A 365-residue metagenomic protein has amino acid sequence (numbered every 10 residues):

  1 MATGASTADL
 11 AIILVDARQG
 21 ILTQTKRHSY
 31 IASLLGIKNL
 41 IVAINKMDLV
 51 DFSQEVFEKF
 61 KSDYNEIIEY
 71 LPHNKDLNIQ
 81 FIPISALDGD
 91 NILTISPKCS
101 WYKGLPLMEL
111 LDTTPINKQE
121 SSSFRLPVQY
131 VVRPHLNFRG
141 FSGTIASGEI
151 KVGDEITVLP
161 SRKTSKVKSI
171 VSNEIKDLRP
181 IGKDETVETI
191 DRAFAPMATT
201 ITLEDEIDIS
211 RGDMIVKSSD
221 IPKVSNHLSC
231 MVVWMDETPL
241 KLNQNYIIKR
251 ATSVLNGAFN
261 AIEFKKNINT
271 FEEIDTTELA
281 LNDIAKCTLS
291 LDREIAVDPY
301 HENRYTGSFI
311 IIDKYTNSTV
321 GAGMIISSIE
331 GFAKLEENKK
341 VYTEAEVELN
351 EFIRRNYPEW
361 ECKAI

Functional and structural regions predicted by a protein language model:
M1, I12, A32, Y64 (+6 more regions): Residue-level signature of catalytic and energy-coupling elements of molecular machines, predominantly ATP/GTP-dependent
T3, S142, A364-I365: Flexible phosphate-sensing "switch/lid" loops adjacent to ATP/NTP-binding sites across phosphate-transfer
A5-S29, L34-E58: Conserved Switch II/interswitch segment of TRAFAC-class P-loop GTPases
T7, I13-V15, I41, L49 (+5 more regions): Helix-rich terminal scaffold detector
L14, Q129, S142-T144, K168 (+4 more regions): Short, acidic/hydrophobic/Gly-rich beta-strand patch recurrent on exposed beta strands that often constitutes part
D16, S85, V158, I175 (+2 more regions): Acidic/polar residues at beta-strand termini and the immediately following turn/coil
L49-F52, V56, E66, T186 (+1 more regions): C-terminal effector modules of nucleic-acid-centric enzymes and ribosome-associated factors
E58, N65-T238: Conserved catalytic-core segments of large NTP-driven translation/proteostasis enzymes
